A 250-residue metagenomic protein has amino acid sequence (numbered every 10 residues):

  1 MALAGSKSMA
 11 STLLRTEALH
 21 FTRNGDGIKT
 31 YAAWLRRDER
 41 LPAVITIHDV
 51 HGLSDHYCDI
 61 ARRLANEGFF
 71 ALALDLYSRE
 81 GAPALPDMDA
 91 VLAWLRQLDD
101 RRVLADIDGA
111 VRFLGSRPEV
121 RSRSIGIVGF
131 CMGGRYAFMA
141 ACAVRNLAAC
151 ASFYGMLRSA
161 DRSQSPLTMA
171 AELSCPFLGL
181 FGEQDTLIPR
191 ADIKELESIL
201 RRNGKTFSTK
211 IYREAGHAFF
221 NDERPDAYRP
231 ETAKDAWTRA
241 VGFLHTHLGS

Functional and structural regions predicted by a protein language model:
M1-S250: N-terminal cap/leader regions of alpha/beta-hydrolase-fold enzymes, predominantly small-molecule hydrolases
